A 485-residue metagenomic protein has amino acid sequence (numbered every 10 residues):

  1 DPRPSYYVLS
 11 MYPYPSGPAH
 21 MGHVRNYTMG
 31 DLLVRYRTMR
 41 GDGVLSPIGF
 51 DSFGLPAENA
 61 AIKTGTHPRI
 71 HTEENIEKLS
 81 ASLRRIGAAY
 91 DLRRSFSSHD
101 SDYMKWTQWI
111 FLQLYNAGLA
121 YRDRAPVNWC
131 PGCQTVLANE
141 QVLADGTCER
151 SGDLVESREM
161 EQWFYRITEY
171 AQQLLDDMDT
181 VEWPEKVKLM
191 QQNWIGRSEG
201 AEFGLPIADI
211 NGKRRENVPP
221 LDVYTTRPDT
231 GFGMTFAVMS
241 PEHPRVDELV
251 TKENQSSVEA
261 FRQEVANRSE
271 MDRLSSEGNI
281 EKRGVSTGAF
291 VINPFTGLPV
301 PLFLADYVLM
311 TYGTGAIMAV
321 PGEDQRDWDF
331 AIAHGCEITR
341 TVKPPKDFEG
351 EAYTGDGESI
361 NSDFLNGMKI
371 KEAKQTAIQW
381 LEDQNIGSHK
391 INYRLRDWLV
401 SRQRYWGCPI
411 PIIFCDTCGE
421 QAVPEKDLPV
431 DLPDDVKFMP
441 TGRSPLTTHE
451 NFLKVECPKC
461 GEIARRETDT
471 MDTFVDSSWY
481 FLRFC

Functional and structural regions predicted by a protein language model:
D1, K63-L221, P228, P244 (+2 more regions): Residue patterns forming the tRNA-binding/recognition surfaces of aminoacyl-tRNA synthetases and related DALR
D1-Y7, T38-P47, I70-S80, W183 (+2 more regions): Conserved oxyanion/phosphate-binding beta-strand-loop segments in alpha/beta enzyme cores
P2-P68, T72, S95-I110, T225-T226 (+1 more regions): N-terminal catalytic cores of NTP/NDP-binding nucleotidyl/phosphoryl-transfer enzymes
P4-P13, C133, R215-V223, E456-R465: Short, hydrophobic/aliphatic alpha-helical segments
Y14-V44, T147-C148, A289, Y312-V342 (+2 more regions): Conserved active-site neighborhood of enzyme catalytic/cofactor-binding cores
G30, G43, H243-G350: Catalytic alpha/beta core of large soluble enzyme barrels
I167-S198, S240-V285, V423-C457, G461: Amphipathic alpha-helical
L221-H243, R404-Y405, T470-F484: Conserved phosphate/anionic-ligand binding catalytic regions in large, soluble enzymes, centered on
